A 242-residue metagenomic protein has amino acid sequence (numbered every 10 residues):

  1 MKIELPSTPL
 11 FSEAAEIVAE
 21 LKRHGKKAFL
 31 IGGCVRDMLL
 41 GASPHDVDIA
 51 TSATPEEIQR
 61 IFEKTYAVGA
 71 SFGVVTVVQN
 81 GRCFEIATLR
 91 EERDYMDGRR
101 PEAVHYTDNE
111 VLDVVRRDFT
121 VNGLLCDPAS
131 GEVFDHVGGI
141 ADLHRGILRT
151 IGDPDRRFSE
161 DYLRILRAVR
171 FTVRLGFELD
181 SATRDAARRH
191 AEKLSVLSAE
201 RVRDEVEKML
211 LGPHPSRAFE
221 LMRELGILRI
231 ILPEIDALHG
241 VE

Functional and structural regions predicted by a protein language model:
M1-E242: Catalytic cores of the polymerase beta-like nucleotidyltransferase superfamily and closely associated nucleotide
